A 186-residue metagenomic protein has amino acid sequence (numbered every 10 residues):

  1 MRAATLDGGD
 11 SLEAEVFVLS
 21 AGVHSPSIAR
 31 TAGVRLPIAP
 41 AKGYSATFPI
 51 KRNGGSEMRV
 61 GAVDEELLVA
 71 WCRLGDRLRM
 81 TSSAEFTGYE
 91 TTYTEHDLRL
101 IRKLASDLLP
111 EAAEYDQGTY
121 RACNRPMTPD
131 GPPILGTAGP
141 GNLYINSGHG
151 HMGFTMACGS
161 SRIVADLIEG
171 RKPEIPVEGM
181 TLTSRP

Functional and structural regions predicted by a protein language model:
M1, S11-L12, V16-G139: Active-site substrate-recognition segment that forms the wall of the catalytic cavity or substrate channel
A3-L6: SH3/SH3-like beta-barrel fold
G8, A21, S184: Residues that line or immediately flank small-molecule/substrate-binding pockets and catalytic motifs
T137-P186: C-terminal lid/capping helical subdomain adjacent to the catalytic/cofactor pocket in oxidative enzymes
